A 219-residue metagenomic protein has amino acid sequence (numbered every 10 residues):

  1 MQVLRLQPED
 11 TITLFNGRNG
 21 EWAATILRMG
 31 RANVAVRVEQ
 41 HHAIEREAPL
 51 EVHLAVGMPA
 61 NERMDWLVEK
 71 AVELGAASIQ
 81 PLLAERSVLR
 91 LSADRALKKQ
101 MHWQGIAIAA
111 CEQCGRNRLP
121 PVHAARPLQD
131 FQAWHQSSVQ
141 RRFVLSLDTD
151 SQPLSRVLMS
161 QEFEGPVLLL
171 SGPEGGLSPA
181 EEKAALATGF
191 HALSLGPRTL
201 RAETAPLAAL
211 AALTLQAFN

Functional and structural regions predicted by a protein language model:
M1-A43, D94: N-terminal positively charged helical leader segments and presequences
Q7, A77, H191: Short acidic/polar active-site loop segments enriched in Thr and Asp
I12, V36, L119-H123, A192: Generic structural signal for residues in well-ordered beta-strands
G17-R18, M58, A125, S146-D148 (+1 more regions): Fold-independent oxyanion-binding glycine-rich loops and adjacent beta-strand/coil segments at enzyme active sites
E39, E45-V144: RNA substrate-binding interface of SAM-dependent RNA methyltransferases
S137-S138, R142-E182, F190-S194: Active-site/ligand-binding-proximal alpha/beta "capping" segment
P179-N219: Structured adenosyl-cofactor binding patch, chiefly the S-adenosyl-L-methionine
